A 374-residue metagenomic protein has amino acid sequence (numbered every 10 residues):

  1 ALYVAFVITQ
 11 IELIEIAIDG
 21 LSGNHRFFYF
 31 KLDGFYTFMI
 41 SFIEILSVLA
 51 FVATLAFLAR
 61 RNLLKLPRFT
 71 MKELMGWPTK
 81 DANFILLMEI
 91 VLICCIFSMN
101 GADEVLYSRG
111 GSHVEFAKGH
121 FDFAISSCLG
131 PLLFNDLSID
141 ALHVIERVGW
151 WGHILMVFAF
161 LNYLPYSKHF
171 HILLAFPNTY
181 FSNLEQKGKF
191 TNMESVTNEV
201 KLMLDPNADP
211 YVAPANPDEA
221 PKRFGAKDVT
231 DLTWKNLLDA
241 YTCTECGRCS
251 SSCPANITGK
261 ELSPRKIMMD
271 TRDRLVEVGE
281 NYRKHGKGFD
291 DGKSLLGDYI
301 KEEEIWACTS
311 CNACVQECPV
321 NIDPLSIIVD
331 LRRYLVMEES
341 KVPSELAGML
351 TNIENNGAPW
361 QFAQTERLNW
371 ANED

Functional and structural regions predicted by a protein language model:
A1-A56, L63, D231-W234, A240 (+2 more regions): Iron-sulfur-cluster electron-transfer modules
A1-D209: Membrane-embedded alpha-helical bundles of multi-pass integral membrane proteins
I45, W77, D81-F84, I145 (+7 more regions): Hydrophobic alpha-helical scaffolding
S47, N162, F170-H171, S250-S252 (+2 more regions): Beta-sheet entry/capping signal
L155-M156, C246-S251, C308-N312, I328: Short acidic (Asp/Glu) and glycine-rich catalytic loops that position anionic groups and cofactors
G188-E261, A358-T365, N369: Non-transmembrane accessory domains of multi-pass membrane transporters/channels
K260, P264-T271: Cys/His-clustered metal-coordination modules, chiefly Zn-binding fingers
